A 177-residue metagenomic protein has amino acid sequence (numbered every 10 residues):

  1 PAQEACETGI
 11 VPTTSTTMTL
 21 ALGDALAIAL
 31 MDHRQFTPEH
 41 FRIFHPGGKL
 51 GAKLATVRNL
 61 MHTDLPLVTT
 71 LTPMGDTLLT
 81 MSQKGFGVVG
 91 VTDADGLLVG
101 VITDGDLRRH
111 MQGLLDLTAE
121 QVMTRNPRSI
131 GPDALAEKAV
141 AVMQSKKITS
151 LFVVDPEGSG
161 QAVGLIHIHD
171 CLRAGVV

Functional and structural regions predicted by a protein language model:
P1-Q35: Short alpha-helices
C6, D32-H62: Internal, active-site/partner-interface "lid" segment
S15, T19, G23, L50 (+2 more regions): Generic structural signal for well-ordered, non-membrane alpha-helical segments in soluble metabolic enzymes
A21, A25-A29, I43, N59 (+4 more regions): Alpha-helical scaffold segments in soluble metabolic enzymes
K53-L65, L115-P127: Bateman (tandem CBS) regulatory domains
L60, M81-K84, V89-G105, M143 (+1 more regions): A glycine-centered beta-loop-beta connector
V68-G85, M111, S129-E157, L172-V177: The conserved cystathionine-beta-synthase
D106-E120, H169-V177: A short, polar/charged loop-to-alpha-helix boundary motif
